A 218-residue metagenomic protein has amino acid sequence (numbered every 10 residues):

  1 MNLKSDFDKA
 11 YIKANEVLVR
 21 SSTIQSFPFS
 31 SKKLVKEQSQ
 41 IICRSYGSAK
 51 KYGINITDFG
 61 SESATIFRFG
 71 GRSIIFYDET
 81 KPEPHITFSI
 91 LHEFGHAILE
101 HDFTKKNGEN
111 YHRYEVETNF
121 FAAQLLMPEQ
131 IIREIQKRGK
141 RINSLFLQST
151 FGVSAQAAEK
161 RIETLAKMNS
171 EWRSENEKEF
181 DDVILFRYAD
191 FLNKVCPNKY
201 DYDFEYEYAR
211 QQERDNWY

Functional and structural regions predicted by a protein language model:
M1-Y218: Active-site hotspot residues in diverse enzymes, especially metal/ion-binding acidic/histidine motifs
